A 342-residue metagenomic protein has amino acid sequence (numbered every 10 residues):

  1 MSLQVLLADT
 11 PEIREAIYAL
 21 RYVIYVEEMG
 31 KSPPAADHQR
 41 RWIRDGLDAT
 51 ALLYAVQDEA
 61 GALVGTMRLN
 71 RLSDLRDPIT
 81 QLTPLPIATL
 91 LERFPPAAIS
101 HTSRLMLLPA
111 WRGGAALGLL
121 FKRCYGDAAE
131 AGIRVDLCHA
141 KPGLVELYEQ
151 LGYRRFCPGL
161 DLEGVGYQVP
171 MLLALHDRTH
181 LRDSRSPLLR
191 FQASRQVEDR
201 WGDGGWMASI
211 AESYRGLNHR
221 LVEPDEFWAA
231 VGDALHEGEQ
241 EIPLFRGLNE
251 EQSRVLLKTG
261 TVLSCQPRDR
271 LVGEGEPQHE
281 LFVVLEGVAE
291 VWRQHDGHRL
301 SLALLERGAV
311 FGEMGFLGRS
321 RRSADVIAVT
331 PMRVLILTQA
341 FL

Functional and structural regions predicted by a protein language model:
M1-I43, D48, L53-A60, G232-L244: Short amphipathic alpha-helix that is part of the acyltransferase structural core
I13, A208-P267, F316: Cyclic nucleotide-binding regulatory module and flanking cytosolic helices
A55, G61-R71, G315: Conserved beta-strand in the GNAT
A62-V64, V283, V310: Glycine-rich acetyl-CoA-binding "A-motif" of GNAT/NAT acetyltransferases
R76-L175: Acyl-donor binding region in acyl/amide transferases
T261-E276, L305-R307: Conserved short histidine dyad/triad with adjacent acidic residue
R268, H279-W292, R307-G308: Glycine- and acidic-residue-biased ligand/ion/polar-headgroup-sensing regions
S301-L342: Cyclic-nucleotide recognition modules
